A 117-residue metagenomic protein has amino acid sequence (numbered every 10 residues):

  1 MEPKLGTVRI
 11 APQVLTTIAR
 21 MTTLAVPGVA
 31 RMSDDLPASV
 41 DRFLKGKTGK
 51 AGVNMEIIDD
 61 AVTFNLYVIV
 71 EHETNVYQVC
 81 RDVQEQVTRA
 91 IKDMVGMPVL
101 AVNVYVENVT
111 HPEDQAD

Functional and structural regions predicted by a protein language model:
M1-H72, V76, R81, D93 (+1 more regions): Contiguous, often N-terminal, cationic amphipathic patches that form binding interfaces
T88: Glycine-rich active-site/cofactor-binding loop and its immediate structural neighborhood
